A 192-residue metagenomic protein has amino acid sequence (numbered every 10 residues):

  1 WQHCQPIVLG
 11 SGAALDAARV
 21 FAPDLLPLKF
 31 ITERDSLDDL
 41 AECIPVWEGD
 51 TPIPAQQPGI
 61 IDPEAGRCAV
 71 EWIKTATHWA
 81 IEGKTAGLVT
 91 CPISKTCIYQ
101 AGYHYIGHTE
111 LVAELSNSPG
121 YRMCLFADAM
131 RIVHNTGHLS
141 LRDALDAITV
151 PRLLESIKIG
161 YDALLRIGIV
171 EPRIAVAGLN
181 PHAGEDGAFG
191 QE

Functional and structural regions predicted by a protein language model:
W1-H108, P151-E192: Contiguous, glycine/small-aliphatic-enriched amphipathic segments in soluble metabolic enzymes
E42-I44, Y121-R122, M130: Change "...and in nucleic-acid phosphodiester-cleaving endonucleases..." to "...and in nucleic-acid processing enzymes
E48-T51, F126, G137: Active-site donor-binding loop signature of nucleotide-sugar glycosyltransferases
P92-K95, I132-S140: Acidic/polar active-site rim loop that often engages polyanionic ligands
E110-P119, L139-L165: Active-site glycine-rich loop that binds ribose-phosphate moieties when present
C124-L125, G168: Short beta-strand
L125-V133, I174: Mobile beta-alpha loop/short-helix "lid" or hinge segments that flank ligand
